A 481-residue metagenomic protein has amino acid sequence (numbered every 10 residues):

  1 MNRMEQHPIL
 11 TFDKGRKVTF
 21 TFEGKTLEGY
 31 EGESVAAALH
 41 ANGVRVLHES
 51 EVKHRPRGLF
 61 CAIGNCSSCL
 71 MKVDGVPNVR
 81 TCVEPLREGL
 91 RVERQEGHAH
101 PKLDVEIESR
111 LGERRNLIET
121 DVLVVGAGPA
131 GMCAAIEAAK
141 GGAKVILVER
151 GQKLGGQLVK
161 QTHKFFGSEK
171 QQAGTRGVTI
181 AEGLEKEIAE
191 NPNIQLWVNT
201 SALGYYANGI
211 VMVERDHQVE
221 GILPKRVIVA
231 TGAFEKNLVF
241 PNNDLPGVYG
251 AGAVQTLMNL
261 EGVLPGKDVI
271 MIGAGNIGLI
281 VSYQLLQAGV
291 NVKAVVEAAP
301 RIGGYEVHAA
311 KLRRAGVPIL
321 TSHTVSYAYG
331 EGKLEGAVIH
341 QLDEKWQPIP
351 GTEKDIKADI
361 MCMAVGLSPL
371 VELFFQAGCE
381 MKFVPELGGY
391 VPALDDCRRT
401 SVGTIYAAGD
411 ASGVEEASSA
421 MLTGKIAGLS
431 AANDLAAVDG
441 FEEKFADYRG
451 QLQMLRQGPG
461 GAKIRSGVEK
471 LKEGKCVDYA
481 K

Functional and structural regions predicted by a protein language model:
M1-E23, Y30-K481: Residues forming the flavin
